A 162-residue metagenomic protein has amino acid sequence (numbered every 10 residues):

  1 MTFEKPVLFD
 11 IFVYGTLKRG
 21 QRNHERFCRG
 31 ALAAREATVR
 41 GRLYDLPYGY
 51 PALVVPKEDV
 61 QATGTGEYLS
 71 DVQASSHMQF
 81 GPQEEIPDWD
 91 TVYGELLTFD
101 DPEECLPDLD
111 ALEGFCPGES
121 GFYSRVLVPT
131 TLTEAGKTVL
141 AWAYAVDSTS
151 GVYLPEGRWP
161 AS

Functional and structural regions predicted by a protein language model:
T2-S162: Glycine-aromatic micro-motifs
